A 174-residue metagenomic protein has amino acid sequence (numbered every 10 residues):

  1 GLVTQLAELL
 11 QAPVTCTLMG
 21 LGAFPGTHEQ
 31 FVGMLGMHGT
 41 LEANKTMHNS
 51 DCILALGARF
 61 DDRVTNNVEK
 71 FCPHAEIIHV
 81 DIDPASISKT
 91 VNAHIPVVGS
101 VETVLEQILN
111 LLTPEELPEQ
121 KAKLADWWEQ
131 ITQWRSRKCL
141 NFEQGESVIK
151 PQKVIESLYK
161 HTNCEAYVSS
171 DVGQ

Functional and structural regions predicted by a protein language model:
G1-M19, A166: Redox- and metal-dependent alpha/beta enzyme cores, enriched for Fe-S-associated oxidoreductases and cofactor-handling
G1-Q5, N66-V68, S157: A short acidic, amphipathic alpha-helical/loop segment
V3, Q130-Q174: Active-site diphosphate/adenylate-binding microenvironment
V3-Q5, E42, V104-E106, N110 (+1 more regions): Conserved catalytic alpha/beta core of Sir2/sirtuin-type deacylases, generalized to analogous enzyme cores that bind
L6-L9, P13, Q107-L111, S157-H161: Generic, well-ordered alpha-helical scaffold segments in large soluble proteins
L9-L10, N49-S50, H74, W134-R137 (+1 more regions): Structured helix-beta-strand junction loops
T15-T17, A55-L56, G99, V168-V172: General beta-strand structural signal in soluble alpha/beta enzymes
G20-E129: Glycine-rich, acidic loop regions that bind phosphate or pyrophosphate groups
